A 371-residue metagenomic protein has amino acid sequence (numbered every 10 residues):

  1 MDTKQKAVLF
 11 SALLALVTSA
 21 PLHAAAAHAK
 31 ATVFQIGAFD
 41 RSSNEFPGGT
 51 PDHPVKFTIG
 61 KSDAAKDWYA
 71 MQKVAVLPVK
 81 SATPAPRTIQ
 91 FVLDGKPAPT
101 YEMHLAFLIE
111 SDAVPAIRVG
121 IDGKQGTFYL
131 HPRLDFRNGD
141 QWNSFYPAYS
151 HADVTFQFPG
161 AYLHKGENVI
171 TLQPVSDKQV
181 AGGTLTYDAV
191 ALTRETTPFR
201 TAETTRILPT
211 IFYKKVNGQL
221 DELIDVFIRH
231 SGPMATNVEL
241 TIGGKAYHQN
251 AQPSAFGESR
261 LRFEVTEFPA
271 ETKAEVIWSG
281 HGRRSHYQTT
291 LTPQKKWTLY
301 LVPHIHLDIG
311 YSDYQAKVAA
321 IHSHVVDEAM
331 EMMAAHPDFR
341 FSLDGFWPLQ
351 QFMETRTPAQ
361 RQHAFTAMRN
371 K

Functional and structural regions predicted by a protein language model:
M1-Q5: N-terminal secretory signal peptides that target proteins for export/translocation
F10-P21: Bacterial N-terminal signal peptides
V17, E110-D112, Q179, D308-G310 (+1 more regions): Flexible loop/turn segments at secondary-structure boundaries
H28-A98, A106-T197, I242-T266: Beta-strand-rich ligand-recognition modules
S81-F91, G95-H104, I207-F227: Contiguous beta-strand segments within globular domains
T100-E102, E167-V169, E271-E275: Short, conserved beta-strand segments of beta-strand-rich sandwich/propeller modules, principally
E102, F158, I321-H324: Generic recognition of stable, solvent-exposed alpha-helical segments in well-folded globular domains
F199-K371: Carbohydrate-active enzymes and regulators
